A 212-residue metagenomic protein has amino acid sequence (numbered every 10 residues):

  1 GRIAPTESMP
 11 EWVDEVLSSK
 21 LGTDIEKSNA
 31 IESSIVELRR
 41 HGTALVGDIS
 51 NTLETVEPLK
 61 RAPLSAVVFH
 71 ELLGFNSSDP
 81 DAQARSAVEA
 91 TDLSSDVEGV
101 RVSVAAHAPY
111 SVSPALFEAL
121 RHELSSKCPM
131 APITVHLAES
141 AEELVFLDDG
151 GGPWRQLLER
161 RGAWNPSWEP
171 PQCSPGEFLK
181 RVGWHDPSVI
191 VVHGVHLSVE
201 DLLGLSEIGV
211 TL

Functional and structural regions predicted by a protein language model:
G1-N29, P63, V67-F75, S140-S188: Active-site gating loops and adjacent loop-to-helix segments of metal-dependent hydrolytic enzymes
R2-A62, R85-V97: Alpha-helical scaffold segments that flank or form the walls of functional sites
E32, V36, A44, R85-S126 (+1 more regions): Active-site gating/metal-coordination segments in enzymes
V46-D48, A66-H70, V100-A106, I133-V135 (+2 more regions): Hydrophobic faces of well-ordered beta-strands that scaffold small-molecule active sites in alpha/beta enzyme cores
N51-T52, E71-F75, H107-P109, L137-E142 (+1 more regions): Active-site beta-loop-alpha junctions enriched in small/polar residues
H107-L116, S167-L212: Active-site-adjacent C-terminal substructures of enzyme catalytic domains
